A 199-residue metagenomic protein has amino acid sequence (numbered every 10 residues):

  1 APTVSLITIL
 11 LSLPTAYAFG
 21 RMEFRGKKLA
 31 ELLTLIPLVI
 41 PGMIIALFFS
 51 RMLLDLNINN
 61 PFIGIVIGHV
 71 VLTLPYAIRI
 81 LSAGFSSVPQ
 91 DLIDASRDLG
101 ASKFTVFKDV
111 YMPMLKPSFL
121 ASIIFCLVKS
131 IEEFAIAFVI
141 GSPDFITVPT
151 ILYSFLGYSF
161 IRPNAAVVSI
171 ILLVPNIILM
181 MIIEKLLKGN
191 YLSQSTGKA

Functional and structural regions predicted by a protein language model:
A1-S86, M114, S118, S122-F134 (+2 more regions): Membrane-water interface segments at the C-terminal ends of transmembrane alpha-helices in multi-pass inner-membrane
V88-L92, K103, Y191-L192: Short glycine/proline-centered loop/turn elements that form peptide/ligand docking sites
S96: The alpha-helix within a helix-turn-helix
L99-G100, P113: Glycine/proline-centered hinge or cleavage motifs at structural transition points of membrane proteins
F134-R162, G197-K198: Glycine-rich helix-loop "coupling/hinge" segments at transmembrane-helix boundaries in multipass transporters
I182-A199: Transmembrane alpha-helical segments of polytopic membrane transport and secretion proteins
